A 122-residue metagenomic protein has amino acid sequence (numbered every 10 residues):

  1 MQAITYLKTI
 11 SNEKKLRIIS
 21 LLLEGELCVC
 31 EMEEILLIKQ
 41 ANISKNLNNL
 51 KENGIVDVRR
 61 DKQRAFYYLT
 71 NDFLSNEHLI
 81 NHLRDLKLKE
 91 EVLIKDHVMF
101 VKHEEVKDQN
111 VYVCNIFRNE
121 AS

Functional and structural regions predicted by a protein language model:
E13, E24-C30: Short capping segments at the starts of secondary-structure elements
K14, G54: Glycine-centered, phosphate/nucleic-acid-interacting loop/turn motifs that mediate DNA/RNA or nucleotide
L16-I18: Pre-recognition alpha-helix immediately N-terminal to the DNA-recognition helix within helix-turn-helix or winged-helix
E34, K51-E52: Alpha-helical residues within the helix-turn-helix
K39-N42: Helix-turn-helix DNA-binding motif, specifically the short coil turn and the N-cap/start of the second
E52, Y68-S122: C-terminal regulatory/oligomerization modules of transcriptional regulators
R60-F66: Short, Lys/Arg-rich nucleic-acid/phosphate-binding segment
